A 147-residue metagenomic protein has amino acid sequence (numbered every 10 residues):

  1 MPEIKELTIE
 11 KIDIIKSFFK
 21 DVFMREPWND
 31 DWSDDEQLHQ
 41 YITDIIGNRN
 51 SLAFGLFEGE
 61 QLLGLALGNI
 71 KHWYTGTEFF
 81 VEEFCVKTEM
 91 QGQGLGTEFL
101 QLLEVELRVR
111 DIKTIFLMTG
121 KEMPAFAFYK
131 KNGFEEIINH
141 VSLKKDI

Functional and structural regions predicted by a protein language model:
P2-S17: A short beta-loop-alpha structural element at the N-terminal edge of CoA-dependent acyl/N-acetyltransferase catalytic
K20-I42: Conserved GNAT-fold acetyl-CoA-binding loop/helix
T43-G55: A short helix-loop-beta-strand connector motif used in the catalytic cores of GNAT acetyltransferases and, in some
G55, Q61-I70, F80, C85: Conserved beta-strand in the GNAT
V86, G92-V105, K131: Conserved acetyl-CoA-binding loop-helix of GNAT-fold acetyltransferases
T97, K121-N139: Conserved active-site alpha-helix within GNAT-family acetyltransferase domains
L100, R108-G120: Conserved GNAT acetyl-CoA-binding A-motif
F116-F126, K144-I147: Conserved beta-strand-loop-alpha-helix junction that forms the acyl-donor binding cleft
